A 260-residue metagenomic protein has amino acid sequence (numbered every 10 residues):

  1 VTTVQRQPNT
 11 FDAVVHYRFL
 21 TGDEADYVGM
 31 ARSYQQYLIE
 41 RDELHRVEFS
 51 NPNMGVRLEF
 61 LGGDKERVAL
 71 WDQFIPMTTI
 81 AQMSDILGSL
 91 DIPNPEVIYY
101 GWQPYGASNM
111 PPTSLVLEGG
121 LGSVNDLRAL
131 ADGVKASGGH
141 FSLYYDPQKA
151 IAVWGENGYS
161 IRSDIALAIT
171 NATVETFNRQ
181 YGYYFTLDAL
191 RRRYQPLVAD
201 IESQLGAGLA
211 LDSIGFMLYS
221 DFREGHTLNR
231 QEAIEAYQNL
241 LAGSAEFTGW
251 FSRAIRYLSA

Functional and structural regions predicted by a protein language model:
V1-G139: Conserved structural scaffold segments of CAZyme catalytic domains across common CAZy folds
N94-A260: Aromatic- and carboxylate-enriched substrate-binding clefts and catalytic-loop regions of carbohydrate-active enzymes
